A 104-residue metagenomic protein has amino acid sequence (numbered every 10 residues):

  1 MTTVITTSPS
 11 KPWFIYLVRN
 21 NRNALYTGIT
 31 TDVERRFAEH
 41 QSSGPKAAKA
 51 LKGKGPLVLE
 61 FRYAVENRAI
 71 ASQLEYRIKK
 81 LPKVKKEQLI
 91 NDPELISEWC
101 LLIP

Functional and structural regions predicted by a protein language model:
M1-P45, K52-V65, A69-K79, P93-P104: GIY-YIG nuclease catalytic motif and its immediate N-terminal context
V84-N91: A short, polar/charged loop-to-alpha-helix boundary motif
